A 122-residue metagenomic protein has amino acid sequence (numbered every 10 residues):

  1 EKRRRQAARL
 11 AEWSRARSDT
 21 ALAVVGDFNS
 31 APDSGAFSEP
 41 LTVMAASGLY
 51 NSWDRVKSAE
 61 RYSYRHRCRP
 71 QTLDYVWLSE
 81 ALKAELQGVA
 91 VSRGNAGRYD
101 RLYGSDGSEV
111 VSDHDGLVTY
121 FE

Functional and structural regions predicted by a protein language model:
R4, A11-A23, F28-E122: Metal-dependent phosphoester-hydrolase catalytic domains
